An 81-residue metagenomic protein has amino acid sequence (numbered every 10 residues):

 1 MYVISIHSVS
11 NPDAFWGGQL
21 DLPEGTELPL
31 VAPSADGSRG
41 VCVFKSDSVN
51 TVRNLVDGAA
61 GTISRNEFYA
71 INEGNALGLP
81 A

Functional and structural regions predicted by a protein language model:
M1-R39, K45-D57, T62-S64, F68-A81: Short S/T/G/P-rich N-terminal loop/turn motif that feeds into the first structured element of a domain
